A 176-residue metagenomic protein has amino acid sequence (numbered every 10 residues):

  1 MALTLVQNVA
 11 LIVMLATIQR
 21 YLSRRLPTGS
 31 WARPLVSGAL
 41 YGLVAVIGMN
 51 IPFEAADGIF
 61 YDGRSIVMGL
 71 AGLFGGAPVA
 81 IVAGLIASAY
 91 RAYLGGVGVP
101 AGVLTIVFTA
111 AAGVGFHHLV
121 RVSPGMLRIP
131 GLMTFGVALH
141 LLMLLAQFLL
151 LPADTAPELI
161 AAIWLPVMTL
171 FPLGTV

Functional and structural regions predicted by a protein language model:
M1-R20, S30-A39, V46-S65, P78-I81 (+1 more regions): Membrane-embedded alpha-helical hairpins and interfacial helices in multi-pass inner-membrane proteins
L22-L26: Membrane-interface capping segments at transmembrane-helix boundaries
A71-G72: Helix-capping/transition residues at the boundaries of transmembrane alpha-helices and the short helical linkers
A83-A87: "Short basic amphipathic alpha-helical interaction patches in structured regions
